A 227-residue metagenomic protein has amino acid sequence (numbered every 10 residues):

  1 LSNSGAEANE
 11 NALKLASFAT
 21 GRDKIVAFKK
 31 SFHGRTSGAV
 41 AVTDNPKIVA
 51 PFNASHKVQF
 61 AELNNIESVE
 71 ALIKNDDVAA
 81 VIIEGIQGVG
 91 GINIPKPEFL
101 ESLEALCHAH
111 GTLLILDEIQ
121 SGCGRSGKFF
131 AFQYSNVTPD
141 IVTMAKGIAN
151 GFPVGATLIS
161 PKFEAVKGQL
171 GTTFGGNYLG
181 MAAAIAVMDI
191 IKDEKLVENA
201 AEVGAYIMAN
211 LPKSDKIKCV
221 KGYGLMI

Functional and structural regions predicted by a protein language model:
L1-I227: Conserved N-terminal phosphate-binding loop of PLP-dependent enzymes in the Aspartate aminotransferase
